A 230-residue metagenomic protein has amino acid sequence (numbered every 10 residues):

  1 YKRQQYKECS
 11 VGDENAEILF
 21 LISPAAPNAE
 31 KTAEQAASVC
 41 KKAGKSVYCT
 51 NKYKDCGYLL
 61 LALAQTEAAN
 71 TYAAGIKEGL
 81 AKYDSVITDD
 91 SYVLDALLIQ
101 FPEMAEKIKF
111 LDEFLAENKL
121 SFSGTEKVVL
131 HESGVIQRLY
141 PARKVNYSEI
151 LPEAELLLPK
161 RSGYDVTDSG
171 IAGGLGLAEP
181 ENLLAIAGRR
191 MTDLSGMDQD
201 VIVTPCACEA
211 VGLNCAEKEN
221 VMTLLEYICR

Functional and structural regions predicted by a protein language model:
K2-R230: Iron-sulfur cluster-binding electron-transfer modules in prokaryotic oxidoreductases
